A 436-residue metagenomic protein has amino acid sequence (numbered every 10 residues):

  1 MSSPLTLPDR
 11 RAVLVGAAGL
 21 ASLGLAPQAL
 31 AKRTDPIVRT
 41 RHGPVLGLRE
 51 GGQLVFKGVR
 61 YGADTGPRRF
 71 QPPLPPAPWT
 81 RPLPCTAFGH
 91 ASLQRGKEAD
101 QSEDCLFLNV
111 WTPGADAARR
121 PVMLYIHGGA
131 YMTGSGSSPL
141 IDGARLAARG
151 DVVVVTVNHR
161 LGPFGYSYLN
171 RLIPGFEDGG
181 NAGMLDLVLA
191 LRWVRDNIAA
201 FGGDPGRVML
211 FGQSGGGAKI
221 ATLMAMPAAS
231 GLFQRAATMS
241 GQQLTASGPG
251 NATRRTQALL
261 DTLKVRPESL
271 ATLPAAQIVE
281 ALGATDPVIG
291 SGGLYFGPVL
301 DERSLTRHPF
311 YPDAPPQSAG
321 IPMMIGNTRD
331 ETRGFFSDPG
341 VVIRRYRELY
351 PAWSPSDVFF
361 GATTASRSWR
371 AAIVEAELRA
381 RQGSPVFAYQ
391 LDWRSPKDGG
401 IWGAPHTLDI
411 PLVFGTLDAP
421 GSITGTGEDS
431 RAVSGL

Functional and structural regions predicted by a protein language model:
S2-L7, A12-A31: N-terminal export signals
L30-N181, I423-L436: Non-catalytic accessory segments of hydrolases
D178-I198: Alpha/beta-hydrolase active-site loop
G203-F211: Alpha/beta-hydrolase fold nucleophile elbow
G212, G216: Gly/Ala-rich beta-loop-alpha elbow adjacent to hydrolase catalytic centers
G217-A228: Short glycine-enriched nucleophile-adjacent loop and the immediately C-terminal alpha-helix near the catalytic center
G231-S240: A conserved short beta-strand
L244, T272-D429: Substrate-gating cap/lid region and adjacent catalytic-acid/histidine neighborhood within extracellular/lumenal
